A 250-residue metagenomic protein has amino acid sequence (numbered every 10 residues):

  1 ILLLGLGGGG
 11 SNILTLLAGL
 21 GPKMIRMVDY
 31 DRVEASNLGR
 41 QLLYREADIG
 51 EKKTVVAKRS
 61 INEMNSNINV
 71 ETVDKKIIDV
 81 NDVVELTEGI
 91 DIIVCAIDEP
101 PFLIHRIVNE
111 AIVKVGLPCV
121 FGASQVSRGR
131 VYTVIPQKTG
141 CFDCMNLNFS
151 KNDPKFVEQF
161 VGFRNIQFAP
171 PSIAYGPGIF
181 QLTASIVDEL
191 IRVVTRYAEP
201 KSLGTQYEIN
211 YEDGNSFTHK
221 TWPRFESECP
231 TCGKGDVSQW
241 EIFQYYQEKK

Functional and structural regions predicted by a protein language model:
I1-E34: Glycine-rich adenosine-cofactor-binding loop
I13-L14, A57, V108: Hydrophobic residues within alpha-helices that form the first helical element adjacent to the glycine-rich loop
T15, G19, R59, N146 (+1 more regions): Short, well-ordered alpha-helices that flank and scaffold nucleotide-derived cofactor binding pockets
L20-G21, M64, V115: Conserved dinucleotide-binding and phosphotransfer motif residues
M24-S66: Glycine-rich phosphate-binding loop and adjoining beta1-alpha1-beta2 segment of Rossmann-like nucleotide-binding folds
V70-T72: Hydrophobic/aromatic anchor residues within beta-strands of the central parallel beta-sheet of Rossmann-like
D74-N81: Conserved SAM/SAH-binding loop
D82-I92, A96-K250: Glycine-rich phosphate/adenylate-binding loop
